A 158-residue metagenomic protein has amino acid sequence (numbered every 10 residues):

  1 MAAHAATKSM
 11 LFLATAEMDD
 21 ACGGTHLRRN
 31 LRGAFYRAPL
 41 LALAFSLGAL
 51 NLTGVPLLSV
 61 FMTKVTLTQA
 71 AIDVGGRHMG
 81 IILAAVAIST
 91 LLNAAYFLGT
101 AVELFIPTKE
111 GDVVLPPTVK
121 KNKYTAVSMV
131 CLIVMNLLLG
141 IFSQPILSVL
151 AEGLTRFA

Functional and structural regions predicted by a protein language model:
M1-A5, A34-A38, G48-T53, V86-L92 (+1 more regions): Transmembrane helix-bundle signature of multi-pass membrane transporters/permeases
M1-L27: Alpha-helical multi-pass transmembrane bundles of energy-transducing inner-membrane proteins
K8-A14, G80-P117: Predominantly late transmembrane helices and immediately cytosolic-facing juxtamembrane segments
M10-T15, L27, S46-A49, K64 (+1 more regions): Hydrophobic/aromatic residues in alpha-helical transmembrane segments
A21-R28, F35-A42, L98-A158: Cytoplasmic/organellar membrane-interface segments at the starts of transmembrane helices in multi-pass inner-membrane
L47-L57, M135-L139: Transmembrane alpha-helix interface/packing and boundary motifs in multi-pass membrane proteins, characterized by
V55-V65: Transmembrane helix boundary and interhelical junction motifs in multipass membrane proteins
T63-G80: Interfacial segments of multi-pass membrane proteins
